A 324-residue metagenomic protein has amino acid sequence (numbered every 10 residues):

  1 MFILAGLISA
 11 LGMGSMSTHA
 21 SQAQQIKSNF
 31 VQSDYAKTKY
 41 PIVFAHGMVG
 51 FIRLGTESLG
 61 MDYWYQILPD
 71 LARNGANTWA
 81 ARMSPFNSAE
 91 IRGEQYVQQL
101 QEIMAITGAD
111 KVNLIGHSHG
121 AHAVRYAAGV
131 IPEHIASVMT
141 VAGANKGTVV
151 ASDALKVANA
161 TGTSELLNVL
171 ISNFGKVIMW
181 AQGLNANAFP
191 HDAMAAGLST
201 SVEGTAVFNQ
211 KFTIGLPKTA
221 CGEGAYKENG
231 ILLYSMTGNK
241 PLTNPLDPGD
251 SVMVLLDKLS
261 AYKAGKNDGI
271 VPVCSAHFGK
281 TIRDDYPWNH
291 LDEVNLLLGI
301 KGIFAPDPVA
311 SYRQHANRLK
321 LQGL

Functional and structural regions predicted by a protein language model:
M1-I3: Bacterial N-terminal signal peptides that target proteins for export
I8-T18: C-terminal segment of classical bacterial N-terminal signal peptides
Q22-Y40: N-terminal low-complexity, Pro/Thr/Ser-rich intrinsically disordered segments that act as propeptides or flexible
D34-V112: Active-site catalytic motif of lipid deacylating hydrolases and related acyltransferases
H46, E94-G204, D268: Serine-dependent carboxylesterase/thioesterase catalytic core of lipase-like alpha/beta-hydrolase/SGNH enzymes
G47-F51, S84-S88, S118-H122, G143-T148 (+1 more regions): Solvent-exposed loop/turn segments at secondary-structure junctions within structured extracellular/periplasmic domains
Q182-N244: Serine-hydrolase catalytic core
A220-L324: C-terminal catalytic-base region of ester-bond hydrolases, centering on the histidine of the charge-relay
